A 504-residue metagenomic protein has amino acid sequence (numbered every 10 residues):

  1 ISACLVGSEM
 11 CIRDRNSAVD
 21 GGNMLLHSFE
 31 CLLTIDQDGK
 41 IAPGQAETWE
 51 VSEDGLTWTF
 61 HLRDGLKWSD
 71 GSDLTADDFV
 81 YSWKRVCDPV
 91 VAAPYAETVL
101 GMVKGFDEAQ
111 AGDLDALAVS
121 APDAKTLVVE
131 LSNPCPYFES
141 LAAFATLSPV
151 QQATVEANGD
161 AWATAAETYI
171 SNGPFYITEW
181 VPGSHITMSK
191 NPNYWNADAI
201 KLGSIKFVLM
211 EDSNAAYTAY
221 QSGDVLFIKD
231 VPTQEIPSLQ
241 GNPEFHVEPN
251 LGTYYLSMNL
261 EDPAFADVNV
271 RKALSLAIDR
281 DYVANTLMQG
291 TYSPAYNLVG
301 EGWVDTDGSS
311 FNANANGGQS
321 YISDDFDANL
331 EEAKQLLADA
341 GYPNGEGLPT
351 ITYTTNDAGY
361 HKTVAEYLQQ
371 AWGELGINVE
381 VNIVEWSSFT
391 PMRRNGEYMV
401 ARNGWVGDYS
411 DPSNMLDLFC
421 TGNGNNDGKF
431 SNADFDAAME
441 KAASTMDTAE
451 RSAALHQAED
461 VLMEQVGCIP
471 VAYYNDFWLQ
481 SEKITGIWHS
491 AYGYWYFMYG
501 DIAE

Functional and structural regions predicted by a protein language model:
I1-I12, M188: Short, small-residue-biased leader/transition segments that mark boundaries at the very start of proteins
S8-E9, R13-E53, I170-S171: N-terminal lobe/hinge region of extracytoplasmic solute-binding protein
Q37-K40, L114, A124-K125, L131-I200 (+3 more regions): Gly/Pro-rich hinge or "lid" segments in bacterial periplasmic/extracellular proteins
H61, D78-V80, V91-A153: Surface-exposed binding/hinge segments that line and control ligand-binding clefts or catalytic entry sites
P192-P237, N378: Ligand-site clamp/hinge motif
S293-D339, A358-K362: Structural transition elements
Y321, D325-D327, N378-F389, N414-S481 (+1 more regions): Extracytoplasmic/peripheral linker and loop segments enriched in polar/acidic and small residues with frequent Thr/Pro
W478-E504: Long beta-strand-rich cores associated with HINT superfamily self-processing modules
